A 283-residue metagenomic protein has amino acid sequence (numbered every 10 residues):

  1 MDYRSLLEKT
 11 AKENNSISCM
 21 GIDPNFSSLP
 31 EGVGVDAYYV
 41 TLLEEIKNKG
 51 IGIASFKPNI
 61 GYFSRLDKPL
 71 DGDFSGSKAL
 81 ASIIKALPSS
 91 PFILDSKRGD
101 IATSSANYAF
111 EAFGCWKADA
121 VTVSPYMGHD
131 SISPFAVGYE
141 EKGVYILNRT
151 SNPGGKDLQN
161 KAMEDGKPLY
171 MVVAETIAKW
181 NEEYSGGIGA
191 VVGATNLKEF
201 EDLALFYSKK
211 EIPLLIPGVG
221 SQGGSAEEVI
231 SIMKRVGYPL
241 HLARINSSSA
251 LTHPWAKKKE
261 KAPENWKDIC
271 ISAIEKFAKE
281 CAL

Functional and structural regions predicted by a protein language model:
M1-S89, N265-L283: Conserved N-terminal beta1-alpha1 strand-loop-helix module at the mouth
A11-E13, L43-I51, A81-P88, F135-E140 (+2 more regions): Acidic (Asp/Glu)-rich catalytic clusters
N14-S18, I51-A54, P88-P91, K117-D119 (+4 more regions): Short, well-ordered coil/turn segments that N-cap beta-strands
M20, F56, D95, V121 (+2 more regions): Conserved, mostly hydrophobic/aromatic
N25-F26, D100-V191: Conserved anion-binding
R65-A86, I101-S105, Y126-E140, T195-F206 (+1 more regions): Active-site-adjacent beta->alpha loops and helix N-cap segments on the catalytic face of soluble alpha/beta enzymes
T195-N246, A250-P254: A C-terminal functional module that forms or caps the active site or interfaces directly with catalytic machinery
V229-Y238, L242, L251-L283: C-terminal helical cap(s) of enzyme catalytic domains, especially alpha/beta-barrels
